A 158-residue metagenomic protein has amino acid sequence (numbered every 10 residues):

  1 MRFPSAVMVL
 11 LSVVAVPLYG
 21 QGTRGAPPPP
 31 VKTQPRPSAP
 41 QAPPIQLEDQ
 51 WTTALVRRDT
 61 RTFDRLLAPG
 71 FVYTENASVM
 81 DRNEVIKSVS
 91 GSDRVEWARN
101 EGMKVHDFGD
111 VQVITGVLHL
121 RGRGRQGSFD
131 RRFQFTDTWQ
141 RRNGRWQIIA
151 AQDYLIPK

Functional and structural regions predicted by a protein language model:
M1-A6: Positively charged n-region of N-terminal signal peptides that target proteins for export
V7-P17: Bacterial N-terminal signal peptides
Q21-K158: A beta-strand edge to alpha-helix "cap/lid" segment located at domain peripheries
